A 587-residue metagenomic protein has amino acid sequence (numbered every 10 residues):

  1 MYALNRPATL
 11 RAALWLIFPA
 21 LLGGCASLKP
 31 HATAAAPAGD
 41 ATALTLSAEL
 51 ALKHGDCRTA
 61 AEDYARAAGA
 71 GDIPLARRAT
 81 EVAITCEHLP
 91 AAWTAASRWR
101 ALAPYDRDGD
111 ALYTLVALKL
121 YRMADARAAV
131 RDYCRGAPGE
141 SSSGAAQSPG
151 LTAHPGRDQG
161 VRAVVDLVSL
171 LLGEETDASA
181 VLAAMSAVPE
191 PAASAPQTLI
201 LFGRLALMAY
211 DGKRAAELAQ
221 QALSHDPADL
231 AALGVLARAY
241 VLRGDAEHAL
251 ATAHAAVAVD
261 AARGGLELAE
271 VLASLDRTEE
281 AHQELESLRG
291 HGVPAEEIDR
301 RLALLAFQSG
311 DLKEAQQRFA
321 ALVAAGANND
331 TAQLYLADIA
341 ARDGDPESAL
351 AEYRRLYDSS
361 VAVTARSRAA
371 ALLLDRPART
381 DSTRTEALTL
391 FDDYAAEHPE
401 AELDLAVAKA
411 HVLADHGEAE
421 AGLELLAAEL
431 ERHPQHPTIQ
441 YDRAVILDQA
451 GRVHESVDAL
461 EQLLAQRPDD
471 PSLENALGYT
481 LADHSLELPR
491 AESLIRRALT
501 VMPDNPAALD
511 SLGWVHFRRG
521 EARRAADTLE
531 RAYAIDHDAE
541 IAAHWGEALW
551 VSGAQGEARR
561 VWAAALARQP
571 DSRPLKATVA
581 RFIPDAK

Functional and structural regions predicted by a protein language model:
Y2-L14: Bacterial N-terminal signal peptides that target proteins for export
W15-P19: Sec-dependent N-terminal signal peptides
L22-G24: C-terminal motif of bacterial Sec signal peptides marking the signal peptidase cleavage site
A26-K29: Bacterial signal peptide processing site
A36-K53, A61-K587: Alpha-solenoid helical repeat scaffolds
C57: ATP phosphate-binding glycine-rich loop
